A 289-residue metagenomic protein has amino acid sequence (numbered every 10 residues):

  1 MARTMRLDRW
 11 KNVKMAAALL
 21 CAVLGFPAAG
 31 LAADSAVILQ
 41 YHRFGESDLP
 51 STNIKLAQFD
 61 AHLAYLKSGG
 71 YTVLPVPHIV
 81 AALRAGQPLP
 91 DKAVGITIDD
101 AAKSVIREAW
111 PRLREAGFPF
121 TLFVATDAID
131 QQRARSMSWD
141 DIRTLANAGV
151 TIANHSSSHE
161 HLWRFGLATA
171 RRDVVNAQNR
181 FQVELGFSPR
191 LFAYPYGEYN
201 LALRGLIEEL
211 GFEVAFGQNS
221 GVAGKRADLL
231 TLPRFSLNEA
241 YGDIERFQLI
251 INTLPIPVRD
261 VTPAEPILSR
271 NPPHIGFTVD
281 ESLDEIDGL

Functional and structural regions predicted by a protein language model:
M1-N12: N-terminal secretory signal peptides that target proteins for export/translocation
K14-P27: Bacterial N-terminal signal peptides
A28-A32: Sec/Tat signal peptide C-region and signal peptidase I cleavage site
D34-N53, G69-T72, R84, L89-V94 (+3 more regions): Metal-dependent polysaccharide deacetylase catalytic core of the NodB/CE4 family, i.e., the active-site-bearing domain
F59-L74: Catalytic domains of carbohydrate-active enzymes, especially glycoside hydrolases
N238-S269: Short, compositionally biased P/S/T/A/G/V-rich stretches that sit at domain boundaries
P273-S282: Aromatic/hydrophobic beta-strand junction motif of beta-rich domains
E285-L289: Change to "...patches in solvent-exposed regions of secreted, membrane-anchored, or virion-exposed structural
